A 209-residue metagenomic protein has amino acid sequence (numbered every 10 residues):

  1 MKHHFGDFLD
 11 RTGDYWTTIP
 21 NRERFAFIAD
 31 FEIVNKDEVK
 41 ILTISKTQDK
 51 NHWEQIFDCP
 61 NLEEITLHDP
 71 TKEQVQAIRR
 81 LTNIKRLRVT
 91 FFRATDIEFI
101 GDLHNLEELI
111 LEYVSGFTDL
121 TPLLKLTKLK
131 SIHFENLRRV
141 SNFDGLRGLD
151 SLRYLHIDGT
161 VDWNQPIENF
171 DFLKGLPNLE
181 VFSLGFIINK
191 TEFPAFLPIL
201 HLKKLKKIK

Functional and structural regions predicted by a protein language model:
K2-E98, D102-K209: Concave beta-strand-loop units of leucine-rich repeat
